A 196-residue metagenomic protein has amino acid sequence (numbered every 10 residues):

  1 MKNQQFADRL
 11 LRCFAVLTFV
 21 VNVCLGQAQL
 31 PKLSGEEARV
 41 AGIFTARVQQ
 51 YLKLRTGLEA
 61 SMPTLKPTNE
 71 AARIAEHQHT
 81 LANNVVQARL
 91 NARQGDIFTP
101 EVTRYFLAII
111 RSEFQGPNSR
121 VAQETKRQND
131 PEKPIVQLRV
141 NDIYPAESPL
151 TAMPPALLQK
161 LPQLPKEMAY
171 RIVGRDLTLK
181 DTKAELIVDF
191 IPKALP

Functional and structural regions predicted by a protein language model:
K2-F14: Bacterial N-terminal signal peptides that target proteins for export
R12-N22: Bacterial N-terminal signal peptides
N22-C24, R47: Generic detector of short, well-ordered, non-transmembrane alpha-helical segments enriched in hydrophobic residues
G26-A28: Boundary at the C-terminal end of the N-terminal hydrophobic targeting segment
S34-F98: Early exported N-terminus immediately downstream of N-terminal targeting peptides
E76-A152: Mid-length scaffold segments of soluble, non-membrane domains
Q123-P196: Amphipathic, charged alpha-helical segments and their helix-to-coil junctions in extracytoplasmic/peripheral assemblies
